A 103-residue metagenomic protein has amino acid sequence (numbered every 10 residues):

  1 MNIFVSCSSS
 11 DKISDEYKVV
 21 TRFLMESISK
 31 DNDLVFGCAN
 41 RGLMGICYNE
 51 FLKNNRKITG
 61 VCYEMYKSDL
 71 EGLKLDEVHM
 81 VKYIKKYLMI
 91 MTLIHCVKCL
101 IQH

Functional and structural regions predicted by a protein language model:
M1-R56: Glycine-rich beta-alpha loop segments
G42-H103: Acidic/glycine-enriched connector segments
